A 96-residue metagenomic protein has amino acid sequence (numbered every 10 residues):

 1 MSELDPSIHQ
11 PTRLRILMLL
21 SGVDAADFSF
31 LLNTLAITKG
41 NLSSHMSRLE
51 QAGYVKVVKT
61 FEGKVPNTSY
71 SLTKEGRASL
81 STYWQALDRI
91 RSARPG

Functional and structural regions predicted by a protein language model:
M1, M18, K74, A78-G96: Amphipathic alpha-helical dimerization/coiled-coil segments that flank or bridge DNA-binding/regulatory modules
S2-T38, T60-S69: N-terminal helix-turn-helix DNA-binding core of bacterial DNA-binding proteins
N41: Residues in the helix-turn-helix
M46-S47: Short, hydrophobic-biased segments on the C-terminal half of alpha helices that form "recognition helices"
G53: Glycine-centered, phosphate/nucleic-acid-interacting loop/turn motifs that mediate DNA/RNA or nucleotide
V57: Short beta-strand "wing" residues that participate in macromolecule-binding interfaces
